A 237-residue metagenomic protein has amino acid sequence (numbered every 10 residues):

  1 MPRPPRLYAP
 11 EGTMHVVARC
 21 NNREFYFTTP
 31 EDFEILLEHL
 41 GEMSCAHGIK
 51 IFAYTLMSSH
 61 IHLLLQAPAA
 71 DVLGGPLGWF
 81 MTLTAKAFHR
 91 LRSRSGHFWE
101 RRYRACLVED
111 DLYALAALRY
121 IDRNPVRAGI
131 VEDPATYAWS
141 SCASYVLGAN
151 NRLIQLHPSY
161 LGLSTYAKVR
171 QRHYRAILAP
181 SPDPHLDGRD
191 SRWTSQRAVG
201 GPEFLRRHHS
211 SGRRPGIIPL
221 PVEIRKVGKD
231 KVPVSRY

Functional and structural regions predicted by a protein language model:
M1-A53, M57, A67-Y237: Short Pro-Cys-Gly-centered "Cys-loop" motif that presents a nucleophilic cysteine in a tight turn
H62-L64: N-terminal functional module of multi-domain proteins
